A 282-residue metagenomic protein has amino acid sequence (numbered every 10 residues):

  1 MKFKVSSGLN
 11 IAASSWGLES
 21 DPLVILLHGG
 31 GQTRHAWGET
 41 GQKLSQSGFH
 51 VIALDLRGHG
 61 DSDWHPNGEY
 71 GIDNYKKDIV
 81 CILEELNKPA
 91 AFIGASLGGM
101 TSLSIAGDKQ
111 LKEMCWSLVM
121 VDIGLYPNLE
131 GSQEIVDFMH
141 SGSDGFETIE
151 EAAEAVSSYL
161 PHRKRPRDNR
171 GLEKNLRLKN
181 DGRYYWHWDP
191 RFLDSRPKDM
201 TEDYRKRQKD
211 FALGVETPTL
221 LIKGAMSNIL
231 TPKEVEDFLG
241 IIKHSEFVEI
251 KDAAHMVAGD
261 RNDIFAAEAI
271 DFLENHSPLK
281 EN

Functional and structural regions predicted by a protein language model:
M1-I25, Q46-F49, N87, I270-N282: Alpha/beta-hydrolase fold catalytic core
S6-L9, Q46, L56-I93, L111-E113 (+1 more regions): Active-site loop/oxyanion-hole signature of alpha/beta-hydrolase fold enzymes
A12-D61: Conserved HGGG/HGGXW glycine-rich cap/lid loop of the alpha/beta-hydrolase fold
P89-G131: Conserved hydrolase catalytic core segment
G124-I149: A catalytic-pocket lid/entrance helix-loop region that shapes and gates access to the active site across common
E147-T201: Conserved alpha/beta-hydrolase catalytic His-Asp/Glu region
N180-G240, E246: Conserved serine/cysteine hydrolase catalytic core
A253-A266: Catalytic histidine-centered segment of alpha/beta-hydrolase-like enzymes
